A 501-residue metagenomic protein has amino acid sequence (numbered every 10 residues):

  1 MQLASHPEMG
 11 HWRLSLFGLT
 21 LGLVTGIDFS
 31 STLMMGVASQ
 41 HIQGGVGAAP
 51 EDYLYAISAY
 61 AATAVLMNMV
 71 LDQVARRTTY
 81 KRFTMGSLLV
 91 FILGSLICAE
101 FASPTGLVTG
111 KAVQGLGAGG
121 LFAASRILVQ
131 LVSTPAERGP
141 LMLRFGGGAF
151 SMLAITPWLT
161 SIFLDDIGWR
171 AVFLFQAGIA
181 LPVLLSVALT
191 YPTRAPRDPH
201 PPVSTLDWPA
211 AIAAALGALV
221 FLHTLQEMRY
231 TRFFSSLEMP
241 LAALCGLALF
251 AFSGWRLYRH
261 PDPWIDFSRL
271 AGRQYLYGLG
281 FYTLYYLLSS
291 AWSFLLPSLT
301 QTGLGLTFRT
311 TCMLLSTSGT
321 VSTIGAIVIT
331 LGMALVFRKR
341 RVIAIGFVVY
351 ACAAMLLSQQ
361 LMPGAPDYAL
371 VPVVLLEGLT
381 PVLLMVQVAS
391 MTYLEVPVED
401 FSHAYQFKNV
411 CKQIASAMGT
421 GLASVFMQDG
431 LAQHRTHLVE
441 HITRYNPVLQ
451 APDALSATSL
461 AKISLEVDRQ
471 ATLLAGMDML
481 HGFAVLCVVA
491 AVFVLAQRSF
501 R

Functional and structural regions predicted by a protein language model:
Q2, F407-S499: Hydrophobic transmembrane architecture of multi-pass small-molecule transporters
L14-S30, M35-Q40, P50-E51, I57 (+3 more regions): 12-transmembrane solute porter fold
V24, T84-V90, G94, G110 (+8 more regions): Residue-level signature of the transmembrane alpha-helical cores of Major Facilitator Superfamily-type secondary
A38-L66, G106: Extracellular/periplasmic helix-loop-helix junction of adjacent transmembrane segments in MFS-like secondary
D52, E137-R144, D400-F407, A475: Cytoplasmic loop-to-transmembrane helix junctions
Y60-M67, G117, G148, M152 (+3 more regions): MFS transmembrane alpha-helix packing/gate-lining sites
N68-P209: Helix-loop-helix hairpins in multi-pass membrane proteins, especially solute transporters
S161, D165-G280, Y285: Hydrophobic transmembrane-helix bundles of small-molecule transporters
